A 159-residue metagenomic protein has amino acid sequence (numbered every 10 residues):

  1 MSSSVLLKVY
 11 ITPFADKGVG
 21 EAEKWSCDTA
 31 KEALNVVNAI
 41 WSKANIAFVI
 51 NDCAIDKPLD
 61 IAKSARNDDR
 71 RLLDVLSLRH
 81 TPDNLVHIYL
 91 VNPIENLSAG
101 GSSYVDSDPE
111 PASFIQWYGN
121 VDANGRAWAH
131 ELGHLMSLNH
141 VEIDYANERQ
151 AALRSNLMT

Functional and structural regions predicted by a protein language model:
M1-W41, I46, K57, P93-E95: Fold-level signature of zinc-dependent metallopeptidase catalytic domains
S4-L6, D83-L85, S155: Extracellular structured ligand-interaction cores
Y10-A15, N51-C53, Y89-I94, W117-N120 (+2 more regions): Active-site-proximal beta-strand/loop segments in catalytic clefts of secreted hydrolases
V19, L97-G100, R126-A127, M136: Extracytoplasmic/secreted cell-surface and envelope-processing proteins
E23-E32, R79, R149-N156: Glycine-rich, flexible loop segments associated with nucleotide phosphate handling
A33-N38, R70-L78, A99-V105, L138-R149: Intrinsically disordered, low-complexity boundary segments flanking structured domains
A44-F114, Y118: Active-site-proximal segments of metallohydrolase catalytic domains
I115-T159: The catalytic-center signature of Zn2+-dependent metalloproteases
